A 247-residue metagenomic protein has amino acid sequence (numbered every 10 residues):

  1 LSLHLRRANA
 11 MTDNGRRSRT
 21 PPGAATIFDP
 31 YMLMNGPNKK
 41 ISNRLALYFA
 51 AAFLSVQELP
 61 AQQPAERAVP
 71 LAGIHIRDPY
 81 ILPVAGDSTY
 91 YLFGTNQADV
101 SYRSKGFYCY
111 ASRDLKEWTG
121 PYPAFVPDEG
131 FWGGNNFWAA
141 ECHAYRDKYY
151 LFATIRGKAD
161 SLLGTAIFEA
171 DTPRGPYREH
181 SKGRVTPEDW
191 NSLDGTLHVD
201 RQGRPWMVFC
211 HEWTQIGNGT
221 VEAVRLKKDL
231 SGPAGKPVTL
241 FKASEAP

Functional and structural regions predicted by a protein language model:
L1-L5, N9-R17, P22-S42: N-terminal secretory signal peptides that target proteins for export/translocation
M11, P22, I27, S55-V56 (+2 more regions): Intrinsically disordered, low-complexity regulatory regions of eukaryotic regulatory proteins
M34-N38, L45, A61-P247: Carbohydrate-active catalytic/glycan-binding domains of CAZyme proteins, especially the secreted or lumenal ectodomains
A46-Q57: Bacterial N-terminal signal peptides
